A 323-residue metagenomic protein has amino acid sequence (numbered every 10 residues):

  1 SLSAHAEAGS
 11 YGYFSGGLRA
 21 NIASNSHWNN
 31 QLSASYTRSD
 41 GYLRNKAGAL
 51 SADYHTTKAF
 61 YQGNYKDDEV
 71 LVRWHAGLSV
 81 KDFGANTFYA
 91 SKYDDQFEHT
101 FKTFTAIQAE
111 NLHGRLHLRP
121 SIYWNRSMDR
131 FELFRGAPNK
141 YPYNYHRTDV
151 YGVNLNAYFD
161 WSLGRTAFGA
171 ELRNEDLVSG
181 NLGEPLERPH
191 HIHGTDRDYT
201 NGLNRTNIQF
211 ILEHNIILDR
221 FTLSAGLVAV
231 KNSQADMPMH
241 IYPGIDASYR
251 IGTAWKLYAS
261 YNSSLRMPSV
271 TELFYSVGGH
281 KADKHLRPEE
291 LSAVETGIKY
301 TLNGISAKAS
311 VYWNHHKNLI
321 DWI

Functional and structural regions predicted by a protein language model:
S1, A90-L112, H146-T148, L203 (+4 more regions): Outer-membrane beta-barrel signature, preferentially recognizing the C-terminal barrel domain of Gram-negative
S1-I22, A34, A49-D53, D95: Short strand-turn segments of transmembrane beta-barrel domains in outer membranes, especially the first one or two
S3-H5, R44-S51, F88-F97, R135-Y145 (+5 more regions): Extracellular loop and loop/strand-boundary signature of outer-membrane beta-barrel proteins
A6-S10, Y36-D40, D67-E69, L78-D82 (+10 more regions): Transmembrane beta-strands of outer-membrane beta-barrel pores
L18-I22, Y61-Y65, T105-N111, V153-F159 (+3 more regions): Residues on the lipid-exposed face of transmembrane beta-strands in outer-membrane beta-barrel proteins
N25-S39, S79, L118-G136, A167-R173 (+3 more regions): Surface-exposed extracellular loop regions of Gram-negative outer-membrane beta-barrel proteins
S39-K46, L50-T56, V70-R119, W124-V150: Flexible loop and strand-edge segments within Gram-negative outer membrane beta-barrel domains
Y42-A49, S79, G84-K92, I122 (+6 more regions): Outer-membrane beta-barrel translocator domains and adjoining extracellular loop/strand segments of Gram-negative
